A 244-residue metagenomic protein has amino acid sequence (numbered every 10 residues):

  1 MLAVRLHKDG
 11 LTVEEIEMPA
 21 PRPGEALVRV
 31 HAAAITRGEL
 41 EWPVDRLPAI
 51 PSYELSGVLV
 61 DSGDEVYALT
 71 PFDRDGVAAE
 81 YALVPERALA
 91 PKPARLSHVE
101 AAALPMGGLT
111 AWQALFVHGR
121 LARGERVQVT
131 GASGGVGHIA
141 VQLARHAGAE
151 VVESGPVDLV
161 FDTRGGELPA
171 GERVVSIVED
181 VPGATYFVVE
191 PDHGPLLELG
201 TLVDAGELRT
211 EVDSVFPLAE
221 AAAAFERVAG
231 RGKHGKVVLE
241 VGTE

Functional and structural regions predicted by a protein language model:
A3-R5, L59, V66-A68, H146-R164 (+1 more regions): Short, hydrophobic beta-strand segments that form beta-sheet elements in well-ordered domains
E17-A34, W42-D75, G131: Glycine-rich beta-strand-centered segment in the early N-terminal region that forms part of a ligand/cofactor-binding
V28, A32, R87-H118: Extended, non-globular alpha-helical segments
L55, A111, A221-A224, L239: Non-catalytic, hydrophobic alpha-helical segments
D73-E86: A structural motif shared across PLP-dependent enzymes of the aminotransferase-like
A102-D158, L168: Mid-domain Rossmann-like dinucleotide-binding core that forms the NAD(H)/NADP(H) cofactor-binding site
T163-E211, L218, E240-E244: Glycine-rich phosphate-binding loop and adjacent beta-alpha segment of Rossmann(oid) nucleotide-cofactor-binding
V228-G235: Glycine/proline-rich active-site loop of Rossmann-fold NAD(P)-dependent oxidoreductases
